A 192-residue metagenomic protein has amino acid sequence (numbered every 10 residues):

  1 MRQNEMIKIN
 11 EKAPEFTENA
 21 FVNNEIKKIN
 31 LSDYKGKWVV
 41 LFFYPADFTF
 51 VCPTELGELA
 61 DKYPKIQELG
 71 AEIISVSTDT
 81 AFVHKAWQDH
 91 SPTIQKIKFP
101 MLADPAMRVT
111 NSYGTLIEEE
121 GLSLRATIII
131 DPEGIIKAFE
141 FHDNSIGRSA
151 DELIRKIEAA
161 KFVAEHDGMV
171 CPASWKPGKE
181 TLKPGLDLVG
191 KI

Functional and structural regions predicted by a protein language model:
M1-I192: Chalcogenol-based redox active-site neighborhoods
